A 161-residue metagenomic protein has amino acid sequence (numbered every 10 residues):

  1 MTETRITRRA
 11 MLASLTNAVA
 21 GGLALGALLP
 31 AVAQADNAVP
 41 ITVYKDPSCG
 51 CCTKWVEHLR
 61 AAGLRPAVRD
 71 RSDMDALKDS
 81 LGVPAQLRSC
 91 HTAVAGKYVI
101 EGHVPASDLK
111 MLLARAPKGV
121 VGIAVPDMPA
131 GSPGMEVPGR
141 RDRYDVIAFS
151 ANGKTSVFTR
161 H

Functional and structural regions predicted by a protein language model:
M1-G22: N-terminal secretory signal peptides and thylakoid transit peptides that target proteins across membranes
A27-D46: C-terminal segment of N-terminal export signals and the immediately downstream linker at the start of the mature
P40-I41, L64-P66, G96-V99: Short active-site oxyanion
Y44-D46, R69-S72, H103, P126: Active-site-proximal beta-strand/loop segments in catalytic clefts of secreted hydrolases
Y44-K54: Conserved redox-active cysteine motifs that mediate thiol-disulfide chemistry, especially di-cysteine Cys-X(1-2)-Cys
K54-H58, A62: Typically the conserved alpha-helix immediately C-terminal to a functionally engaged Cys/Sec in thioredoxin-like
P66-L77, Q86-L87, A95: Thiol-based oxidoreductase modules, predominantly thioredoxin-like and allied folds used for disulfide exchange
S80, Q86-H161: Thiol/selenol-based redox catalytic cores and closely related redox-interacting motifs
